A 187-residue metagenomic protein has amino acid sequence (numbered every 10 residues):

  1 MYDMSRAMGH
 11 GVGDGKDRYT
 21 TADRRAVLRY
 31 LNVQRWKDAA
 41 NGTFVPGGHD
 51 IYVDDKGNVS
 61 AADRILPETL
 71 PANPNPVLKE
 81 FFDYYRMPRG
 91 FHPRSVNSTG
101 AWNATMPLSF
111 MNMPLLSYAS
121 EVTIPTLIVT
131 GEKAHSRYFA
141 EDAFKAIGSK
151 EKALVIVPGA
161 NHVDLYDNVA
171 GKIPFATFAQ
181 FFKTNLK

Functional and structural regions predicted by a protein language model:
M1-F82: Alpha/beta-hydrolase-fold enzymes
D83-T105: Flexible internal linker/loop segments at domain or repeat junctions
G100-Y118, I124: Active-site nucleophile elbow and catalytic-triad environment of alpha/beta-hydrolase enzymes
F110-P114, T130-E141: Conserved alpha/beta-hydrolase "acid-adjacent" motif
A119-T123, A146-K150: Short, conserved loop/helix-junction motifs that constitute active-site signature segments in enzyme catalytic cores
V122, I128-T130: Short beta-strand/loop motif that positions the catalytic acidic residue of the alpha/beta-hydrolase fold
L154-I156: Conserved beta-strand scaffold positions in the cores of enzyme catalytic domains, especially in NTP/NDP-utilizing
P158-K187: Catalytic active-site module of serine/aspartate enzymes centered on a nucleophile-bearing elbow/loop
